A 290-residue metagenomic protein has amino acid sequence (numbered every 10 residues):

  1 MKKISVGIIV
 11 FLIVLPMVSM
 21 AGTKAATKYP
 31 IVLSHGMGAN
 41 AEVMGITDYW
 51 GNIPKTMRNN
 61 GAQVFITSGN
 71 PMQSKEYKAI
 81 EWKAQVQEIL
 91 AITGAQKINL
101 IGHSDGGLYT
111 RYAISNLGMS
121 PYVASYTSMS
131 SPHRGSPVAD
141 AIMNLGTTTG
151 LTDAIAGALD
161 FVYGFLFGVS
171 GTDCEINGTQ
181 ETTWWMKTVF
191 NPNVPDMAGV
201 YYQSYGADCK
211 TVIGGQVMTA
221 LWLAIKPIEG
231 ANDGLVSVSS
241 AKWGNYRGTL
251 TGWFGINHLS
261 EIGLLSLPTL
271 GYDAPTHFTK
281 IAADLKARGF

Functional and structural regions predicted by a protein language model:
M1-I4: Positively charged n-region of N-terminal signal peptides that target proteins for export
I8-P16: Bacterial N-terminal signal peptides
M17-T23: Sec/Tat signal peptide C-region and signal peptidase I cleavage site
T23-I98: Active-site catalytic motif of lipid deacylating hydrolases and related acyltransferases
H35, I80-T182, D233: Serine-dependent carboxylesterase/thioesterase catalytic core of lipase-like alpha/beta-hydrolase/SGNH enzymes
G36-N40, N70-S74, H103-L108, S131-G135 (+1 more regions): Solvent-exposed loop/turn segments at secondary-structure junctions within structured extracellular/periplasmic domains
E42-I46, A113, V138-D140, G214-Q216: Short, solvent-exposed loop/turn and secondary-structure capping segments
P192-F290: C-terminal catalytic-base region of ester-bond hydrolases, centering on the histidine of the charge-relay
